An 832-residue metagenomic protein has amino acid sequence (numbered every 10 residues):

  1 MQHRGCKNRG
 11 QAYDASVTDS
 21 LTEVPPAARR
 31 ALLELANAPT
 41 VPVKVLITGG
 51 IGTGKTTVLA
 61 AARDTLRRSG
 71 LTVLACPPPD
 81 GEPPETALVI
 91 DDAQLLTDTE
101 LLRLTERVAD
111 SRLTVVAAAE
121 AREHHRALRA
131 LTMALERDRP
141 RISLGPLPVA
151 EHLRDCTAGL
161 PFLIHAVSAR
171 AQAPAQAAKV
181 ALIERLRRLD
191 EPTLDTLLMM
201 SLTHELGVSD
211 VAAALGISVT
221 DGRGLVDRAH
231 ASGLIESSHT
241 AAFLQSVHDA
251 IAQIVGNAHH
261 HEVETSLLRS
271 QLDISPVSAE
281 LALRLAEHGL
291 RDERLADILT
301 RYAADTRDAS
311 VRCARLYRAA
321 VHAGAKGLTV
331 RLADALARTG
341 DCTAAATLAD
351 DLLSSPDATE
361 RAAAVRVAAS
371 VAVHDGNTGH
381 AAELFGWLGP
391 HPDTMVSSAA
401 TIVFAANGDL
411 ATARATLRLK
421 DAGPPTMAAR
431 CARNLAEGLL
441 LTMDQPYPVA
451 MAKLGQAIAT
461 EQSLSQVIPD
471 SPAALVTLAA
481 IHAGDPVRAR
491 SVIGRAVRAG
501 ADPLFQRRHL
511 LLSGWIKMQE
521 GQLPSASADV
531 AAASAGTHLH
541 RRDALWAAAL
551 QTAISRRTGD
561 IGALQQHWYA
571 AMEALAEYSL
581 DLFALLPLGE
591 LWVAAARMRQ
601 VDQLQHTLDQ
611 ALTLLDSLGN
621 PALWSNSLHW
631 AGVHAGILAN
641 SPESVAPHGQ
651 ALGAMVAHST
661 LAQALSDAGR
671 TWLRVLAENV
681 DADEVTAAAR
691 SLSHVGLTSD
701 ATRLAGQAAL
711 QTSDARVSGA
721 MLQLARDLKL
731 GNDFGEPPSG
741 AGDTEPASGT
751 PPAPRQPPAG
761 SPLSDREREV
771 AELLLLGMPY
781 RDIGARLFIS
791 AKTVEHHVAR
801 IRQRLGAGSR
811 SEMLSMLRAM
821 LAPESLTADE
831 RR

Functional and structural regions predicted by a protein language model:
P42-K44, H259-T339, A682-D683, A687-V695 (+1 more regions): Extended alpha-helical scaffolding segments used for macromolecular assembly and cargo binding
A75-L101, A118-A121: Conserved P-loop NTPase "ATPase switch" module shared by AAA+ and STAND
L95-M133: Sensor-1/coupling segment of RecA-like P-loop NTPase cores
A150-E184, E191, S218, L225 (+2 more regions): Amphipathic alpha-helical "lid/sensor" segments that cap RecA-like P-loop NTPase cores
A177-A178, T203-D210, L215, T220-L268 (+1 more regions): Short capping/hinge segments at domain boundaries that bridge a core fold to an adjacent linker or tail
T220, H239, S278-A279, G327 (+16 more regions): Alpha-solenoid helical repeat architecture
A231, H322, D350-S354, A382-P390 (+10 more regions): Amphipathic alpha-helical segments of tetratricopeptide repeats
L676, P746-R832: Helix-turn-helix DNA-binding segment
